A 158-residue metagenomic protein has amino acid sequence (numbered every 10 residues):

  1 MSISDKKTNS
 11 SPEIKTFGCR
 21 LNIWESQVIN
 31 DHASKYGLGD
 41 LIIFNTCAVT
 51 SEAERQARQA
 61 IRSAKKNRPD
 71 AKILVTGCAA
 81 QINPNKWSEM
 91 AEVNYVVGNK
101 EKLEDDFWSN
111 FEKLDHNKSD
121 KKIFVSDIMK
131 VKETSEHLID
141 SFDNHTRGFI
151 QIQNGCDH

Functional and structural regions predicted by a protein language model:
M1-H158: Proteins enriched for Cys/Gly/acidic motifs involved in redox and nucleic-acid/cofactor modification
